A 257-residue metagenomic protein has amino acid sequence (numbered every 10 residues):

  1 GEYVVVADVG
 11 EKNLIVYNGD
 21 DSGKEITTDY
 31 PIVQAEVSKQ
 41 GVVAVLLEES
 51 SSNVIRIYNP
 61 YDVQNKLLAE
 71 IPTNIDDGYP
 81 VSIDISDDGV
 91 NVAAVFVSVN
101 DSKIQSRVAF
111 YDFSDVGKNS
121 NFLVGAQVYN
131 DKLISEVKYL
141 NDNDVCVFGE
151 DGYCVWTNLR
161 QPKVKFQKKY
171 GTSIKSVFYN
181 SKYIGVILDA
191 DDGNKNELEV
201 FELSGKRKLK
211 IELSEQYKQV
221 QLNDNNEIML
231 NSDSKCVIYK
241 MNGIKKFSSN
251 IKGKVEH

Functional and structural regions predicted by a protein language model:
G1-E2, Y30-G41, I75-I85, A126-D142 (+3 more regions): Repeated scaffold domains used in trafficking and secretory/extracellular systems, primarily beta-propellers
G1-V95: Non-cytosolic head/periplasmic domains of membrane-anchored proteins
V6, V45-L46, A93-V95, V147 (+2 more regions): Residue position within the beta-strands of beta-propeller blades
D8, V37-S38, E49, S86 (+7 more regions): Residue-level signal for WD-repeat beta-propeller blades
K12-V16, S51-Y58, N100-Y111, D151-T157 (+2 more regions): Structural motif
D20-T27, N65-T73, N119-V128, P162-K169 (+2 more regions): A short beta-strand motif characteristic of beta-propeller blades
S51-F148: Solenoidal tandem-repeat scaffolds enriched in leucines and small polar residues
V155-I251: Intrinsically disordered, low-complexity segments enriched in Gly and acidic/Ser/Thr residues that form flexible
